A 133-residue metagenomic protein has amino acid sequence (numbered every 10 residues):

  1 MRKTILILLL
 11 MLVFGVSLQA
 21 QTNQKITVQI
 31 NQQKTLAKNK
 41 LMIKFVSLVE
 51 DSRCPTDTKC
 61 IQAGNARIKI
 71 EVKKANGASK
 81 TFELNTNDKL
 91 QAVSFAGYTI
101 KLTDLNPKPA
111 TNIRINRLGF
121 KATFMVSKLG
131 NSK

Functional and structural regions predicted by a protein language model:
M1-N23: Bacterial Sec-dependent N-terminal signal peptides
Q21-K133: Surface-exposed, beta-sheet-biased, low-hydrophobicity segments with strongly acidic/polar composition
